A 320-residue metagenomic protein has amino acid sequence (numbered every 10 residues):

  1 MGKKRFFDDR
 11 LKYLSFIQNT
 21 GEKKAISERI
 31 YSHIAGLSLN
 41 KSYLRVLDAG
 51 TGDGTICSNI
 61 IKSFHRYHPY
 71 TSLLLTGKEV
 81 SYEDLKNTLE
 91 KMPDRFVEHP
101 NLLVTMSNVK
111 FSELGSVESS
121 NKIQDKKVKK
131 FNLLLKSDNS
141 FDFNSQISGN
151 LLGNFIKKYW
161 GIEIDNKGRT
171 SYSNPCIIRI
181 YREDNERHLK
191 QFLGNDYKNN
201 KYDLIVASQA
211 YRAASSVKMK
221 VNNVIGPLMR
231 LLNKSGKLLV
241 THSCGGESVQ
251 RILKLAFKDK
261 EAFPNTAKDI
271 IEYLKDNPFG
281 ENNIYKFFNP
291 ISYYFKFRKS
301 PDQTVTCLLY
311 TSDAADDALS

Functional and structural regions predicted by a protein language model:
G2-S38: Class I SAM-dependent methyltransferase Rossmann-like catalytic core, especially the SAM/SAH-binding loop
S42-G52: Conserved class I S-adenosyl-L-methionine
D53-P69: Conserved SAM-binding loop of SAM-dependent methyltransferases across substrates and taxa, primarily the Class I
K129-K130, Y202-K218: A short SAM/SAH-binding and catalytic strip from SAM-dependent methyltransferases
K220-K234: A short glycine-rich, Lys/Arg-flanked "PGG" loop and its adjoining helix->strand segment in the class I
S235-S243: Conserved beta-strand signature within the Rossmann-like core of class I S-adenosyl-L-methionine
I252-I291: Conserved Class I S-adenosyl-L-methionine
Y310-L319: Single conserved hydrophobic/aromatic residue that forms the stacking wall/gate of nucleotide- or nucleobase-binding
